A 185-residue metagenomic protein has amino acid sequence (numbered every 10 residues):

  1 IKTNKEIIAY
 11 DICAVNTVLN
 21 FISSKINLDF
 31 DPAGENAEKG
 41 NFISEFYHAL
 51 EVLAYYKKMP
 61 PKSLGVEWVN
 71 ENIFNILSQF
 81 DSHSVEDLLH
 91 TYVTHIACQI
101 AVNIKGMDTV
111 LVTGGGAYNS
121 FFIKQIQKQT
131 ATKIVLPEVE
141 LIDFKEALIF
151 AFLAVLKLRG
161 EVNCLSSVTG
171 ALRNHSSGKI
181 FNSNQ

Functional and structural regions predicted by a protein language model:
I1, W68-N75, F121-A131: Acidic-glycine-rich active-site phosphate/pyrophosphate-binding loop
N4-V93, A97, R159-G160, T169 (+1 more regions): Conserved ATP-utilizing enzyme core subdomain
I12, T113, E138-K145, T169: Active-site nucleophile and cofactor-binding loops and adjacent substrate-binding regions of central metabolic enzymes
I96, I126, A147: Hydrophobic, well-ordered secondary-structure elements that form the walls of internal hydrophobic environments
I100-D108: Phosphate/pyrophosphate-binding loops at sites that engage ATP/ADP/AMP, CoA/4′-phosphopantetheine, polyphosphate
D108-I126: Glycine-rich phosphate-binding loops at beta-strand->alpha-helix junctions
Q129-I149: Conserved phosphate-binding/catalytic loops in two-lobed NTP-binding clefts
L153-C164: Alpha-helix capping/hinge segments and adjacent helical runs
